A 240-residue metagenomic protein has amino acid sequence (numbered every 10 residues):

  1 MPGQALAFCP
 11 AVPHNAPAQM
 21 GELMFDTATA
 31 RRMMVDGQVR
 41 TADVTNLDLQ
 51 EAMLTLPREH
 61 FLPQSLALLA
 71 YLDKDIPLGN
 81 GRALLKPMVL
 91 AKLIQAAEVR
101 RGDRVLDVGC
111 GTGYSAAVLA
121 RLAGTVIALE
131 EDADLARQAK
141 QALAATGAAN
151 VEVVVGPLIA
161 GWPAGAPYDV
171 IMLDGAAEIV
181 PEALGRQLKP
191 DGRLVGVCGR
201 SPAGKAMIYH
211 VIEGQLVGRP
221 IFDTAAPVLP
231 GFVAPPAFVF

Functional and structural regions predicted by a protein language model:
A7, A11-N15: Short, positively charged and aromatic/hydrophobic N-terminal segments
M20-L106, Y114-V118, L122, L135-A149 (+1 more regions): Class I SAM-dependent transferase core
E98-V217: Conserved nucleotide-cofactor-binding alpha/beta core module
